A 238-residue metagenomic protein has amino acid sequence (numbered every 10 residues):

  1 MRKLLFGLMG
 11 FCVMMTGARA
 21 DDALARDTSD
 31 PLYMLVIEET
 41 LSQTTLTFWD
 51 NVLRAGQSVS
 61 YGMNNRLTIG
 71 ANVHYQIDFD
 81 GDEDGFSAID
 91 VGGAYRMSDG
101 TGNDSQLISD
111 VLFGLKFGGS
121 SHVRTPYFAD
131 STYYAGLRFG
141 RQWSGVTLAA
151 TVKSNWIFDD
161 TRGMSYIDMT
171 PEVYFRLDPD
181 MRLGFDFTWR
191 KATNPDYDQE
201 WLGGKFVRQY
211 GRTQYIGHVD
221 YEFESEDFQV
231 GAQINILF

Functional and structural regions predicted by a protein language model:
L5, T16-T45, T101-N103: Outer-membrane beta-barrel biogenesis signature
G7-V13: Bacterial N-terminal signal peptides
L35-F48, T68-I77, I108-S121, T147-F158 (+4 more regions): Transmembrane beta-strand segments that form the barrel wall of outer-membrane beta-barrel proteins
Q43-G56, F79-D84: Surface-exposed strand-loop-strand hairpins of Gram-negative outer-membrane beta-barrel proteins
G56, S60, D90-G92, Y134-G136 (+4 more regions): Membrane-embedded beta-strand positions in outer-membrane beta-barrel channels/transporters
N64, D178-D180, G211: Residue-level recognition of beta-strand termini and adjacent short loop/turns
V73-Y166, F175, P179, F187: Outer-membrane pore/translocation modules
D90-Y95, G204-G211, E226-F238: Outer-membrane beta-barrel "beta-signal"
